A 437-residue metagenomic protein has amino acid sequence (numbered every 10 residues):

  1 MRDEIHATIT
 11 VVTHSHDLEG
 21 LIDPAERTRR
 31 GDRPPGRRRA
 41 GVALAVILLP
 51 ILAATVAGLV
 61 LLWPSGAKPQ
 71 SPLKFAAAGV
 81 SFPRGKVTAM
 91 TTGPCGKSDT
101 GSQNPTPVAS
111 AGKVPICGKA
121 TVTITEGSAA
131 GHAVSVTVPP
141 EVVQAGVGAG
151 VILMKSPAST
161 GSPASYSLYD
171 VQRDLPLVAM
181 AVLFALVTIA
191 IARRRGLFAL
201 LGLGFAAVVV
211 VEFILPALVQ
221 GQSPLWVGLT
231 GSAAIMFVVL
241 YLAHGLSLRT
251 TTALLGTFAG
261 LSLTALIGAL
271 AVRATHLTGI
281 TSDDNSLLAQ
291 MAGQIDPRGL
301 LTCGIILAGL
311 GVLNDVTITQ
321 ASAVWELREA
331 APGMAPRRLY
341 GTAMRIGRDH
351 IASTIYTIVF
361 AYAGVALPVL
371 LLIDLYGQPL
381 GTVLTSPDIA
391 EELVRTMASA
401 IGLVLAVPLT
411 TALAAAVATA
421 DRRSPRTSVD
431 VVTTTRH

Functional and structural regions predicted by a protein language model:
M1-V80: Hydrophobic secretory-pathway targeting helix
G66-L175: Extracytoplasmic/periplasmic regions of membrane proteins
S159-R173, L215-G228, A271-T302, L372-A398: Membrane interfacial helix motifs at helix-loop boundaries and amphipathic/re-entrant anchors
L168-F184, F198: N-terminal membrane-entry
L183-V187, R194-L287, I295-A308: Transmembrane alpha-helical segments that form the functional core of multipass membrane systems
A253-L261, Q290-L307, S353, T357 (+2 more regions): Pore-lining and gate-forming transmembrane alpha-helices of multi-pass membrane transport proteins
D315-I318, V324-G377, G381: Helical hairpin unit composed of two closely spaced alpha helices linked by a short loop
A363, L367-H437: Hydrophobic alpha-helical transmembrane segments of membrane transport and translocation systems, primarily multi-pass
